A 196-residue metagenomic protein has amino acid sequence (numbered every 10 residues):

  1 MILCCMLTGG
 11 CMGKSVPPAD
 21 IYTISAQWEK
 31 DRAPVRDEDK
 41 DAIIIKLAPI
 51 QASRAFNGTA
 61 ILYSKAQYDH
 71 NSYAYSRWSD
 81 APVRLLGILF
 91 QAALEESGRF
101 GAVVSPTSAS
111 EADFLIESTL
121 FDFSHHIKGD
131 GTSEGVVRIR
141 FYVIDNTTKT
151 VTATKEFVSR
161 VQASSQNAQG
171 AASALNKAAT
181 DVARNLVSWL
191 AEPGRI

Functional and structural regions predicted by a protein language model:
M1-C11: Sec-dependent bacterial lipoprotein signal peptides
G10-V83, E192-I196: A structural "domain/chain start" motif
M12-P34, E38, S97-T148, S164: Surface-exposed short loop/turn segments
I50, F123, V161: Hydrophobic pocket-lining residues within nucleotide cofactor-binding pockets
H70-R77, T147-S188: Short secondary-structure boundary motifs at beta->alpha junctions and helix caps
V83, G87-Q91, S97, N176-A179 (+2 more regions): Extracytoplasmic/secreted envelope proteins and their assembly/folding machinery, especially bacterial periplasmic
E96-V103, S188-I196: Surface-exposed helix-capping loop/turn segments at secondary-structure junctions
